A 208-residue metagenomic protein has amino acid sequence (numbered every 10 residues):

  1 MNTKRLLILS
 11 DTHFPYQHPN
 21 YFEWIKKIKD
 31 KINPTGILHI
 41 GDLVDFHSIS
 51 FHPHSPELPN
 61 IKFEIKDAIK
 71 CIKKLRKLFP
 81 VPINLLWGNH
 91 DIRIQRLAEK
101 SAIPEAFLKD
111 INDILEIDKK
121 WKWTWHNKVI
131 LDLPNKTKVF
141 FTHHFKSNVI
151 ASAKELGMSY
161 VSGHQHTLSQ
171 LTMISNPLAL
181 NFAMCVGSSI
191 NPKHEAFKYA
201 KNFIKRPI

Functional and structural regions predicted by a protein language model:
M1-L7, I130-V139: Beta-strand-turn-beta hairpins that frame and shape the catalytic cleft of phosphate-ester-processing enzymes
R5, L9-D118: Core catalytic region of metal-dependent phosphoesterases/phosphodiesterases, especially metallo-beta-lactamase-like
P19-N20, W121-W123, F141-H144: Short gly/ser/thr-rich secondary-structure transition/capping motifs
E23-K26, K70-I72, W125-I130, H144-I150: A generic local structural motif
L78-P80, D118, K136, E155 (+1 more regions): Short, well-ordered coil/turn elements that cap or connect secondary structure elements
S101-K136, Q165, N181-H194: Active-site-proximal loop/helix segment associated with metal-binding centers of metalloenzymes
K138-I208: Conserved beta-sheet core of the metallophosphoesterase superfamily
